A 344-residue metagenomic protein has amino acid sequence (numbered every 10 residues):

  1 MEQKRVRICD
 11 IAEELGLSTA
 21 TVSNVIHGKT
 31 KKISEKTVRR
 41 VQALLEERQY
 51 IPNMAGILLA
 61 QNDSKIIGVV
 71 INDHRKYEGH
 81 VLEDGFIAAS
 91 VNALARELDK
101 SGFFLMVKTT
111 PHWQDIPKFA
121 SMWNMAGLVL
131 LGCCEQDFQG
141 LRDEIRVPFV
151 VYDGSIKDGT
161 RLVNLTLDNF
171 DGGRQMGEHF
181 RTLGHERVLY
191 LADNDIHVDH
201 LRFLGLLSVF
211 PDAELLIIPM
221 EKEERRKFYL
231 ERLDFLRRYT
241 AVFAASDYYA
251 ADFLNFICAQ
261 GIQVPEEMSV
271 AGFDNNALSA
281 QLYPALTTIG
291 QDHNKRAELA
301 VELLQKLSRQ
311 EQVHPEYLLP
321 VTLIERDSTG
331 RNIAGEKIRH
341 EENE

Functional and structural regions predicted by a protein language model:
M1-S64: N-terminal helix-turn-helix DNA-binding module of bacterial transcription factors
E2-Q3, N62, I66-E178, R232-R237 (+1 more regions): Alpha-helical recognition/docking segments in bacterial nutrient-uptake and carbohydrate-utilization systems
S18, K65, A126, H185-R187 (+1 more regions): Short acidic/polar active-site loop segments enriched in Thr and Asp
L94-T109, R187-Y190, L206-R226: Short beta-strand elements in bilobed, periplasmic/extracellular small-molecule ligand-binding domains
V163-Y190, E224-E231, A250, G290-R309: Hydrophobic alpha-helical segments within soluble ligand-binding/sensing domains
R174-A213, P315-S328: An alpha-beta-alpha
L230-E344: Flexible loop/turn connectors
